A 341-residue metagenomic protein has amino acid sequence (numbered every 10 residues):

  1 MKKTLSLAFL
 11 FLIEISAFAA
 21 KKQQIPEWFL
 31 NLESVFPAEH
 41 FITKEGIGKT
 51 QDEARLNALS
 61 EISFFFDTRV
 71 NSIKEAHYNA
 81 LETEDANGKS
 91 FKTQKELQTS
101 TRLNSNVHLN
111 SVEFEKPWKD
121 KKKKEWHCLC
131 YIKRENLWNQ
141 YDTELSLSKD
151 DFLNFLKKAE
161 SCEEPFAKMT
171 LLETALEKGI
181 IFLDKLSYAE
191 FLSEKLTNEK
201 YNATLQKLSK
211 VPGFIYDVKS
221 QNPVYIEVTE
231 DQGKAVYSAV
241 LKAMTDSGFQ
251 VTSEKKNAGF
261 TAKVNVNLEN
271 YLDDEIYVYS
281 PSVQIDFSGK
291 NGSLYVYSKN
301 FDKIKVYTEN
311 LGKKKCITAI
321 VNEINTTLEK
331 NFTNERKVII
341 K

Functional and structural regions predicted by a protein language model:
T4-I13: Sec-dependent N-terminal signal peptides
A19-K341: Domain-level marker for long, solvent-exposed, non-transmembrane regions
